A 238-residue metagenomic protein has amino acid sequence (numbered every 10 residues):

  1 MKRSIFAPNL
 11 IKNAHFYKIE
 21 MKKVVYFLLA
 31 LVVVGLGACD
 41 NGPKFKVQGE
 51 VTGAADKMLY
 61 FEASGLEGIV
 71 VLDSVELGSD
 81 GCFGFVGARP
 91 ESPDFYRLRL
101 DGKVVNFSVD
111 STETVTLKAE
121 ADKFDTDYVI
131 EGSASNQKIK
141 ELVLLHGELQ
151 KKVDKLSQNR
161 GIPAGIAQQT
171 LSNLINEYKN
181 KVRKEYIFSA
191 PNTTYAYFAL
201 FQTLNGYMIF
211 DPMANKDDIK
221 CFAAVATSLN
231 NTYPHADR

Functional and structural regions predicted by a protein language model:
M1-E50: Bacterial Sec-dependent N-terminal signal peptides
C39-E185: A non-transmembrane, solvent-exposed segment enriched in polar/low-complexity residues
N176, F188-S189, T193, D218: Inter-repeat boundary and helix-capping residues of tandem alpha-helical solenoids
K184-F188, F201: Amphipathic alpha-helical repeat scaffolds
N192-Y207: Amphipathic alpha-helical repeat scaffolds of TPR domains
M208-D218: Short coil/turn connectors between adjacent alpha-helices in alpha-solenoid helical repeat scaffolds
I219-R238: N-proximal helix/coil linker or "cap" segments that precede and/or mark the start of modular domains
